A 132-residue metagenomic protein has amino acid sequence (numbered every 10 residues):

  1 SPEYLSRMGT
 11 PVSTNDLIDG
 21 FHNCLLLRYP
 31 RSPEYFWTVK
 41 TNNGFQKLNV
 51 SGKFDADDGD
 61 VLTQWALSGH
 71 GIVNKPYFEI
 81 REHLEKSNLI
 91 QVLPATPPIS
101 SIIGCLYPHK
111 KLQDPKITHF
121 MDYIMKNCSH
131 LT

Functional and structural regions predicted by a protein language model:
S1-S100, S129-T132: C-terminal regulatory
L93-T132: A late-sequence structural motif
